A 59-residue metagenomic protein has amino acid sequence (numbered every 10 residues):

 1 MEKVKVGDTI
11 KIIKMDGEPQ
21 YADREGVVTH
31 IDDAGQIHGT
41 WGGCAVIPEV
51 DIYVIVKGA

Functional and structural regions predicted by a protein language model:
M1-K5: N-terminal helix-cap/turn-to-beta initiation motif at the start of protein domains
V6, I13-A59: Basic/aromatic-rich interaction segments and small domains that mediate binding to polyanionic partners
